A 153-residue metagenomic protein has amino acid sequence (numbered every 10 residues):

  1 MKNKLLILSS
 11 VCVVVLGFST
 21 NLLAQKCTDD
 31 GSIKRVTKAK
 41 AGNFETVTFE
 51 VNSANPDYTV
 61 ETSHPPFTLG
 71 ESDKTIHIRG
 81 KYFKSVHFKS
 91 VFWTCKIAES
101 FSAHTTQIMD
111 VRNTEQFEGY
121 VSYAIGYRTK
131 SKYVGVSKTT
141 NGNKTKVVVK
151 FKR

Functional and structural regions predicted by a protein language model:
M1-S9: Bacterial N-terminal signal peptides that target proteins for export
L23-R153: Short linear recognition/processing motifs and adjacent strand/loop elements at protein termini and domain edges
